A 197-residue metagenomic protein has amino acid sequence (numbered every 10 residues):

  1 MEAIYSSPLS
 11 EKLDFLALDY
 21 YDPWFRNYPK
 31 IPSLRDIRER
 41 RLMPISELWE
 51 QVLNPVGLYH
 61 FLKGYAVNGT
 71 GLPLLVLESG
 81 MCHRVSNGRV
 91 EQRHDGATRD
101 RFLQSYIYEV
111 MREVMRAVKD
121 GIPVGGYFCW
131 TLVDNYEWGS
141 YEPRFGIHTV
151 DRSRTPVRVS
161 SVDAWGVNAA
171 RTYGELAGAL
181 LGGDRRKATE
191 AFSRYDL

Functional and structural regions predicted by a protein language model:
M1-D196: Non-catalytic scaffold segments within catalytic domains of secreted glycoside hydrolases
